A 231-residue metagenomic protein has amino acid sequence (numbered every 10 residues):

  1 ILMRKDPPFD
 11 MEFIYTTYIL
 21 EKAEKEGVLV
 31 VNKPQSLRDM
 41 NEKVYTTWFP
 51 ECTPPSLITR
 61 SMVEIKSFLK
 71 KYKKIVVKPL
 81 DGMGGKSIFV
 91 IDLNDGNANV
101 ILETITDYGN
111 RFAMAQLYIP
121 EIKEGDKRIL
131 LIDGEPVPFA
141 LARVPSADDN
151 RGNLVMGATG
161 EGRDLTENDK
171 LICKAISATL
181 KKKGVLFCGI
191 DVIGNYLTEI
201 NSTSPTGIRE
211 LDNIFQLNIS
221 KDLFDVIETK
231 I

Functional and structural regions predicted by a protein language model:
I1-I58: Conserved N-proximal alpha/beta basic substrate-recognition cap immediately N-terminal to, or forming the N-lobe
D6, P34, L80, Y118-I119 (+3 more regions): Anionic group-transfer/hydrolysis microenvironments
T17-E24, T46, I65-K66, L102-E103 (+2 more regions): Short amphipathic alpha-helical segments and helix-helix/interface helices
V30, I75-V76: Hydrophobic beta-strand scaffold residues
P34-R38, R143-S146, I193-Y196: Short glycine-enriched loops at secondary-structure junctions
M62-V63, K70-K74, D81-I172, I176 (+1 more regions): Phosphate-binding site of ATP-dependent enzymes
A147-D148, E161-I231: ATP-dependent carboxylate activation and anion-phosphoryl transfer catalytic cores that bind Mg-ATP to form
